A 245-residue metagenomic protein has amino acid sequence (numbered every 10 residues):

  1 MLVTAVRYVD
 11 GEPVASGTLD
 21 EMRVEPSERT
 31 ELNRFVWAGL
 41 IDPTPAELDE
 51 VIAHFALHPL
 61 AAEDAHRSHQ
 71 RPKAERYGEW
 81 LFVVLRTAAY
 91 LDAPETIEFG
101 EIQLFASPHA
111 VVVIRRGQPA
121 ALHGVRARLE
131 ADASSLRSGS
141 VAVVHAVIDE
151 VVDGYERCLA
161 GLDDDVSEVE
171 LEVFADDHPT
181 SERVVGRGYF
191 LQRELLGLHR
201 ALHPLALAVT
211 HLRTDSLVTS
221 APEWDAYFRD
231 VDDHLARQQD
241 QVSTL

Functional and structural regions predicted by a protein language model:
M1-E223, Y227-D230, H234-R237: Peripheral, non-transmembrane regulatory/ligand-interaction domains of membrane transport proteins
A236-L245: Short, intrinsically disordered, charge-balanced linker/junction segments flanking boundaries in proteins
